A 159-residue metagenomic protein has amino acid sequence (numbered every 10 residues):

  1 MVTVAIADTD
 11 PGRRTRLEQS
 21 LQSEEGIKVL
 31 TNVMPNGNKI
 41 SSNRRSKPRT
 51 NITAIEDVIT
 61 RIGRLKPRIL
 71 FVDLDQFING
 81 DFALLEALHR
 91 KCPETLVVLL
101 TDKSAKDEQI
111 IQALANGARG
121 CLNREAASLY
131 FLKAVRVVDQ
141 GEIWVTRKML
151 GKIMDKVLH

Functional and structural regions predicted by a protein language model:
V2-R13, L17-L21, T31-N32, K39-S42 (+2 more regions): Conserved acidic segment of CheY-like receiver
K39-I59, L65-L88: Conserved phosphotransfer microenvironments
G63-L65, L88-E94, N116: Conserved phosphotransfer cores of two-component systems
L70, V97, C121-L122: Two-component signal transduction core modules
G80, K106-Q109: Alpha4-beta5-alpha5 switch/output surface of CheY-like receiver
E94-A105: A short, hydrophobic beta-strand element within the central beta-sheet of small alpha/beta folds
Q109-A115, G120-H159: Short, flexible helix-to-coil linker/hinge segments that flank and couple to helix-turn-helix
